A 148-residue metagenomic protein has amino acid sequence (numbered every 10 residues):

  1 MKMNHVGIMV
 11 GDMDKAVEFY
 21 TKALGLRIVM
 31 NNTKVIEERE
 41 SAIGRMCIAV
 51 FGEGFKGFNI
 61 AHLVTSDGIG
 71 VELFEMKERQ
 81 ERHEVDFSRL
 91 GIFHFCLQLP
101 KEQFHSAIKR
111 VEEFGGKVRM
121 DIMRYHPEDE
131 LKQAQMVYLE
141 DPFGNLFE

Functional and structural regions predicted by a protein language model:
M1-N4: Extreme N-terminal starter segment of soluble prokaryotic enzymes
M9-G68: Core segments of cupin and vicinal oxygen chelate
G11-D14, V35, T65-I69, E75-L146: Vicinal oxygen chelate
